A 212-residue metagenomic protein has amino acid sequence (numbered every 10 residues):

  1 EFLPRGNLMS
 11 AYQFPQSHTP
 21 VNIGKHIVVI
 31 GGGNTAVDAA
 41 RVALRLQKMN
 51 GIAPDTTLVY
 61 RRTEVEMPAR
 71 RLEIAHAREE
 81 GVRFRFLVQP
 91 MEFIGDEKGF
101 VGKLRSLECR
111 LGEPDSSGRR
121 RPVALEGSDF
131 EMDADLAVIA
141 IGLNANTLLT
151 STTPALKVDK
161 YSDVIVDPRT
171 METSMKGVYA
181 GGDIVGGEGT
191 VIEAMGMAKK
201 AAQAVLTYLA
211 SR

Functional and structural regions predicted by a protein language model:
E1-G24, P114-E188: FAD-site-proximal beta/loop scaffold in flavoenzymes
M9, R83-R85, R105, Y179: General small-molecule cofactor/ligand-binding pocket signal
M9-M49: Rossmann-like NAD(P)H-binding beta-loop-alpha module
G32, Y60-T63, D183: Cofactor-binding loop segments of dinucleotide-utilizing enzymes, especially the Rossmann-like FAD- and NAD(P)+-binding
V37, Q47, G181-R212: A conserved FAD-binding loop/helix module that cradles the flavin
V37-E92: Rossmann-like dinucleotide-binding cores of NAD(P)H-dependent redox enzymes
L87-F100, C109-E113: A conserved short coil-to-beta-strand element within the FAD-binding core of flavoproteins
